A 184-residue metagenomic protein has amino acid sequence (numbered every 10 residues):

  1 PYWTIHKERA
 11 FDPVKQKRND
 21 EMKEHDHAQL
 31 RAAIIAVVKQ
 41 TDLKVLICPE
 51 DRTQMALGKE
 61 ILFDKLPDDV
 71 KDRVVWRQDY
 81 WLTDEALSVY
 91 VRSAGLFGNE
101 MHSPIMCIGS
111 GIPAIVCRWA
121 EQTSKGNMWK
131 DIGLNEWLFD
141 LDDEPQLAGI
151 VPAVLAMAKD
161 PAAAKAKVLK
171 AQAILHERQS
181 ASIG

Functional and structural regions predicted by a protein language model:
P1-G184: Active-site anion-handling motifs in enzyme catalytic cores
